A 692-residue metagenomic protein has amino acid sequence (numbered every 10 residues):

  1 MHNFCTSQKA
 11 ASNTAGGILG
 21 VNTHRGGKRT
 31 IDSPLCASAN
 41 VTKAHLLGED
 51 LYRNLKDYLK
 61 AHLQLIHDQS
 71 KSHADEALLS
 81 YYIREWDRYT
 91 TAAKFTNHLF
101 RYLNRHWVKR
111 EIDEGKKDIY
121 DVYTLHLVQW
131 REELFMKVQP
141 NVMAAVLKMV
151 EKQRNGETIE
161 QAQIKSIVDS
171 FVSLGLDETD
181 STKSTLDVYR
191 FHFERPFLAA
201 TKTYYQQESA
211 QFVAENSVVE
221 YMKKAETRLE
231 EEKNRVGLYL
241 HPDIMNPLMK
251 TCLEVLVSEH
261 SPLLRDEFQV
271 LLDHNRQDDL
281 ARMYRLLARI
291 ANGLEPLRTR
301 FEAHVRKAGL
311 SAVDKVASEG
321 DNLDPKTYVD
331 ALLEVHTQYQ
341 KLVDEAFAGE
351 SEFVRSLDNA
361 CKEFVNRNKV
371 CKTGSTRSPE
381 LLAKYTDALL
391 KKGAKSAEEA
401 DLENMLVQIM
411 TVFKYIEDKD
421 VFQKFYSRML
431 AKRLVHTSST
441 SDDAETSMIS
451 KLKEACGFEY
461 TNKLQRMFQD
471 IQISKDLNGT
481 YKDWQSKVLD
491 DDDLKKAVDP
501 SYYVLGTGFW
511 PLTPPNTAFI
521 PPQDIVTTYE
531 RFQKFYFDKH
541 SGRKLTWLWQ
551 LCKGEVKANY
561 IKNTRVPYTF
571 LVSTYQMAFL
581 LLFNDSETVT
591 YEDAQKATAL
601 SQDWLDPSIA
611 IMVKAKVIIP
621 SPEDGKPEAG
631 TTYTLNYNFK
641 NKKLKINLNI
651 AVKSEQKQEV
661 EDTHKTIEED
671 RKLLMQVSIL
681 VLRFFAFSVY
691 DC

Functional and structural regions predicted by a protein language model:
H2-C692: Eukaryotic scaffold/interaction segments
